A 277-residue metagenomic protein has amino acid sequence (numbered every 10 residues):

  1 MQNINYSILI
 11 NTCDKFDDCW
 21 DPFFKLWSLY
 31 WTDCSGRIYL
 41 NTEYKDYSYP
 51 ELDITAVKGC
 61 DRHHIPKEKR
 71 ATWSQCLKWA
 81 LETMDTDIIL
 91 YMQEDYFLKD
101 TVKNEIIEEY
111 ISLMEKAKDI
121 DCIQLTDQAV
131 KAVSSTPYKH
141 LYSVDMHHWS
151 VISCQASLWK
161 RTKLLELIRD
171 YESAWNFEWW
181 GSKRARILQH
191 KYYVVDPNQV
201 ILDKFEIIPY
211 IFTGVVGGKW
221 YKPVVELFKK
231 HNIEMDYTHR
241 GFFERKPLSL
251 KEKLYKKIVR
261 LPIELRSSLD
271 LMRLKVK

Functional and structural regions predicted by a protein language model:
M1-P22: N-proximal low-complexity "stem/linker" segments adjacent to membrane-targeting elements
Q2-I4, K229-K277: Membrane-proximal basic amphipathic "stem/tether" segments
K25-G36: Short, acidic, metal-binding catalytic loop of nucleotide-sugar glycosyltransferases
Y39-D85: Active-site-proximal specificity loops/subdomain of glycosyltransferases
I89: Short aromatic/hydrophobic "clamp" motif used to bind/position activated sugar donors
D95-F97: The conserved acidic donor/metal-binding loop of glycosyltransferases
T101-K131: Conserved donor-nucleotide/metal-binding helix-loop-beta segment in metal-dependent transferases, i.e., the alpha-helix
V151-K219: Catalytic core and acceptor-binding pocket of nucleotide-sugar-dependent glycosyltransferases
